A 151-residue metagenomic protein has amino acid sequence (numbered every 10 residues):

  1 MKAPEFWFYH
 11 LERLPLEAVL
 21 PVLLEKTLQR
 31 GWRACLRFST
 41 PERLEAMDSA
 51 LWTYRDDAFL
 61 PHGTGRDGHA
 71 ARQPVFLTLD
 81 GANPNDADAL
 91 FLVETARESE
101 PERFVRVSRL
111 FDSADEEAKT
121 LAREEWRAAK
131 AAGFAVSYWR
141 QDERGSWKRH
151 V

Functional and structural regions predicted by a protein language model:
M1-E45: Long, hydrophobic N-terminal alpha-helical segment
K2-E5, T27-W32, D88, A96-E102 (+2 more regions): ASCE RecA-like P-loop NTPase motor cores that couple ATP hydrolysis to mechanical translocation on nucleic acids
L11, R37-T40, T78-D80, L92-E94: Short His-Asn-centered micro-motif
L14-P15, R43, A82-N85, A96-E100 (+1 more regions): Short acidic, S/G/P-rich loop/turn micro-motifs used as interaction or catalytic elements
L23-K26, L51-R55, V107-S108, E124-A128: Short, solvent-exposed amphipathic alpha-helical segments in soluble enzyme and RNA/protein-processing domains
S49-L90: Helix-adjacent hinge/juxtasegments
D88-L90, F104-R109: Active-site regions of enzymes building and remodeling cell-envelope glycoconjugates
R106-V151: Glycine-rich, aromatic-bearing surface loops/beta-hairpins
